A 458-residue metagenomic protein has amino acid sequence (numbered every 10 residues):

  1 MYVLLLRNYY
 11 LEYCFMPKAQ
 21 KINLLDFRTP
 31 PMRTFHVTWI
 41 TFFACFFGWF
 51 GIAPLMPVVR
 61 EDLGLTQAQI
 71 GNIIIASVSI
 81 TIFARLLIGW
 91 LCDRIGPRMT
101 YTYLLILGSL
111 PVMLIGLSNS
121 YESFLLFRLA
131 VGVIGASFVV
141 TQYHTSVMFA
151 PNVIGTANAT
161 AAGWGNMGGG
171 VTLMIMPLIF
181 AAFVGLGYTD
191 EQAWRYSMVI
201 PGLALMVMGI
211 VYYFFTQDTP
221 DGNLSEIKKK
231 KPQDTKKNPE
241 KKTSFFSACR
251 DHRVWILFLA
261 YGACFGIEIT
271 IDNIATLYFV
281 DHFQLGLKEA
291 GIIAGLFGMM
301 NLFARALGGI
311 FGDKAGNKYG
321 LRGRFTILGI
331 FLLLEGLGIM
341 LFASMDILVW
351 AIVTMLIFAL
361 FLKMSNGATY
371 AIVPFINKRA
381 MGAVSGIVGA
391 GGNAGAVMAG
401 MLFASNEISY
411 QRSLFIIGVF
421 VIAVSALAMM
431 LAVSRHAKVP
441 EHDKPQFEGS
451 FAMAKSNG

Functional and structural regions predicted by a protein language model:
I52-M56, A248-A306: Extracytoplasmic gate region of multi-pass secondary transporters
G64, G96, L117-E122, I134 (+2 more regions): Helix-breaking motifs and short loop linkers at transmembrane-helix boundaries and internal kinks in secondary membrane
F83-Y121: Conserved MFS/SLC helix-loop-helix module at the cytosolic interface between two early adjacent transmembrane helices
Y101, F124, L321, F325-L328: Primarily marks hydrophobic transmembrane alpha-helices of the MFS/SLC 12-helix fold
F127-W164: Cytoplasmic helix-loop-helix junction between adjacent transmembrane helices in 12-TM secondary transporters
T156-A181, G386-A399: Glycine-rich segments within core transmembrane alpha-helices of 12-TM secondary carriers
G202-K229, S425-V433: C-terminal membrane-cytosol helix-exit motif in multi-pass small-molecule transporters
F214-T243, K438-G449: Flexible cytoplasmic inter-helical loops of multi-pass small-molecule transporters
